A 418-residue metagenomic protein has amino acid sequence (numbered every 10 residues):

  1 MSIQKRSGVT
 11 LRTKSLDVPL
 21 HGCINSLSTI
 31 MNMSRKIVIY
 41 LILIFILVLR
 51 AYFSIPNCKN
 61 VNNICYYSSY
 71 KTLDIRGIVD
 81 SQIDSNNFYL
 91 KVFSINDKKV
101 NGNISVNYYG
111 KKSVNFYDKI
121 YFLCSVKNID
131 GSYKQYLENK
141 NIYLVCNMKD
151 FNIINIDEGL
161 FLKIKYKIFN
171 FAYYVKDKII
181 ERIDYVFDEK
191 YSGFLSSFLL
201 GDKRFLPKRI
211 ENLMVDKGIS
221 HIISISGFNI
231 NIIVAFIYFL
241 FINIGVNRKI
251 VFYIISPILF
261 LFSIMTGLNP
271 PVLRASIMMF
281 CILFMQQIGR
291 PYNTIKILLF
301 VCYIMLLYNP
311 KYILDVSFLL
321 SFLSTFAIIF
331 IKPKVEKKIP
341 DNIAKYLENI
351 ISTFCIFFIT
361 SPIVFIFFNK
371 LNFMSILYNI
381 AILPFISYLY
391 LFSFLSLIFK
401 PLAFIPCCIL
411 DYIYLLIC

Functional and structural regions predicted by a protein language model:
M1, S15: Extracellular glycan-modifying ectodomains
Q4-K5, L11-R12: Charged/polar low-complexity intrinsically disordered segments
G8, G22-I64, T72-R76, L240-I244 (+2 more regions): Transmembrane helix-bundle segments that form internal channels/tunnels in multi-pass membrane proteins, characterized
V9, D17-V18: Acidic, Ala/Val/Gly-enriched low-complexity intrinsically disordered segments
S34, Y40-I42, R209-S375: Hydrophobic alpha-helical transmembrane segments in multi-pass membrane proteins
L47-H221: Membrane-interface helix/helix-cap signal primarily in integral membrane proteins
S197-G201, S256, C408: Short acidic/histidine-centered micro-motifs embedded in hydrophobic/aromatic stretches that mark compact functional
